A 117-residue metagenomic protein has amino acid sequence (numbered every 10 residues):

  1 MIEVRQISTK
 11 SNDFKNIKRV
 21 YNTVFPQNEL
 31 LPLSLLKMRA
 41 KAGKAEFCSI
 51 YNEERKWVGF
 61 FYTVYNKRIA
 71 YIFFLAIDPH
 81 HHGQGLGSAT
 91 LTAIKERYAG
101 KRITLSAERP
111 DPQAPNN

Functional and structural regions predicted by a protein language model:
M1-L35: Short amphipathic alpha-helix that is part of the acyltransferase structural core
N28-P32, M38, L86, S106-E108: Recognition helices and adjacent regulatory flanks at domain boundaries
M38-S49, Y71: A short helix-loop-beta-strand connector motif used in the catalytic cores of GNAT acetyltransferases and, in some
S49, K56-V64, I69-A76: Conserved beta-strand in the GNAT
K67, P79, R109-D111: Feature marks short, surface-exposed loop/turn motifs that line or immediately flank catalytic pockets and channel
I77, G83-E96: Conserved acetyl-CoA-binding loop-helix of GNAT-fold acetyltransferases
Y98-N116: Conserved GNAT acetyl-CoA-binding A-motif
